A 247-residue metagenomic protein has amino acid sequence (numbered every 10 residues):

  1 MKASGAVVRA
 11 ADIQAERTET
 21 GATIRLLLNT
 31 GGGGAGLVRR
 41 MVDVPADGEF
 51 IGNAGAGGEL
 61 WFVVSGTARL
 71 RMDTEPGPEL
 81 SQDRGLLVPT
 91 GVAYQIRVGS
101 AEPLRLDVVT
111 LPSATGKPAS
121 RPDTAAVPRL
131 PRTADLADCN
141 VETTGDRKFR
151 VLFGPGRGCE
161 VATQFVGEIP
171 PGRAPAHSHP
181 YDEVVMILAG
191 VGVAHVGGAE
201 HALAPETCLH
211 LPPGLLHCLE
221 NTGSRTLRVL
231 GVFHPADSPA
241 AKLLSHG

Functional and structural regions predicted by a protein language model:
M1-V38, S81, V108-T110, A114-A162 (+1 more regions): A short, N-terminal "cap"/entry segment at the start of jelly-roll beta-barrel domains of the cupin/DSBH fold
G21-L26, V38-G55, F149, T163-H179: Conserved short histidine dyad/triad with adjacent acidic residue
A56-R69, D73, P180-V193, G197: Glycine- and acidic-residue-biased ligand/ion/polar-headgroup-sensing regions
T74-G91, G198-G214: Short acidic-glycine-tyrosine-enriched beta hairpin
G85, T90-V92, R97, L111 (+2 more regions): Short, surface-exposed secondary-structure boundary micro-motifs
R97-V98, N221-T222: Asparagine-centered strand-capping/turn motif at beta-strand->loop junctions
A101-P118, Q164, H210, S224-K242: A short hydrophobic beta-strand segment most commonly corresponding to one strand of the jelly-roll/cupin
V185, A199, T207-E220, V229-S245: C-terminal functional regions that serve as terminal interaction/effector modules
